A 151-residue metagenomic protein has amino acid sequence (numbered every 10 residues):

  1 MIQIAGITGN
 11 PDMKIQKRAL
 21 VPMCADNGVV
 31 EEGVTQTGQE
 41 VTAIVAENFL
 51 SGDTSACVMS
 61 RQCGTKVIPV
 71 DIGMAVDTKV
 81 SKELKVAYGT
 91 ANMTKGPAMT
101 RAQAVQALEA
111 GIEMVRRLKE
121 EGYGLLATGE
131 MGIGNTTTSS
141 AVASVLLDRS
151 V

Functional and structural regions predicted by a protein language model:
M1-V151: N-terminal loops that bind phosphate or other acidic moieties and the adjacent beta-alpha structural core
